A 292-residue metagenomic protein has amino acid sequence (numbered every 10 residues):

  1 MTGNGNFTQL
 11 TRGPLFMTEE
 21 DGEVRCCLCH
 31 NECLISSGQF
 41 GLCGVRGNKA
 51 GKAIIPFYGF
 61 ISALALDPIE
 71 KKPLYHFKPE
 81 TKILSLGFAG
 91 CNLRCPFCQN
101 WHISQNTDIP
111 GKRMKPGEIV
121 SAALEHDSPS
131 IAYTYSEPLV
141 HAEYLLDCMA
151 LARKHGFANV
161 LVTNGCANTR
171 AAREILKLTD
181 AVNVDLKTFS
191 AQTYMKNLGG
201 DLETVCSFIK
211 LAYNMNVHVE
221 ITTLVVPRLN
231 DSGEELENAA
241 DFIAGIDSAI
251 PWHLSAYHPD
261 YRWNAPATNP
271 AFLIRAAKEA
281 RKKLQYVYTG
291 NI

Functional and structural regions predicted by a protein language model:
M1-S37, P227-I292: Auxiliary Fe-S-binding modules of radical SAM enzymes
T2-F88, W101-Q105: N-terminal [4Fe-4S]-dependent radical SAM core
R25, S85-G87, A132, N183-D185 (+1 more regions): Structured core elements
K78-S85, N92, A123, S130: Iron-sulfur-cluster electron-transfer modules
P79, K112, L198-D201, N269 (+1 more regions): Short, conserved glycine- and acidic-residue-centered signature motifs in active-site or ligand-binding loops
C95-Q99: The canonical Cys-X-X-Cys-His
I103-R113, K154: A short alpha->loop->secondary-structure connector
P116-T268: Conserved AdoMet/S-adenosylmethionine-binding subsite of the radical SAM
